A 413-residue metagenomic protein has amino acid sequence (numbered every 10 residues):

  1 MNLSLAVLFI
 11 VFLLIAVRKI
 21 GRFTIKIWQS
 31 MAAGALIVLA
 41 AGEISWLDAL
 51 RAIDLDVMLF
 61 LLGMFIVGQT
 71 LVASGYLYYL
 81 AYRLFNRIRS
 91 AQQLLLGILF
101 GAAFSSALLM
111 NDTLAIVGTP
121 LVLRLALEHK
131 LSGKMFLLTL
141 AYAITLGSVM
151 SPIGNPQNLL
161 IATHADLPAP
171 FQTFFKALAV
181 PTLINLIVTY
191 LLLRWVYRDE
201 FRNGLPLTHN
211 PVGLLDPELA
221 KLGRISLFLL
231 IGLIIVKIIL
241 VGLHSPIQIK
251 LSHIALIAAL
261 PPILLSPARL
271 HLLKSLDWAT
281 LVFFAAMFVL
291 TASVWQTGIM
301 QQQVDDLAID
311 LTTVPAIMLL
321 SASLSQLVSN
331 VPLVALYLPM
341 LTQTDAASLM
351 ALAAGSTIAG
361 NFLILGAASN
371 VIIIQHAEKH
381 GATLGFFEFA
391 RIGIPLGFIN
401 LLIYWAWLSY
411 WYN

Functional and structural regions predicted by a protein language model:
L3-F12, R22-G42, L55-I66, G223-L233 (+2 more regions): Hydrophobic mid-bilayer segments of alpha-helices in multi-pass membrane transport proteins, especially secondary
I15-T24, E43-R51, I239-S245: Short, hydrophobic transmembrane alpha-helix segments
M31-G42, L61-M64, R89-L99, L140-S151 (+4 more regions): Small-residue-rich segments of transmembrane alpha-helices in multi-pass membrane proteins, especially helix faces
L47-K134, W278-T344: Membrane-embedded alpha-helical segments and adjacent helix-loop junctions characteristic of multi-pass solute
D56-I66, F174-Y190, A346-L363: Alpha-helical transmembrane segments
Q92-G97, L127-L140, P168-A179, D345-G355 (+1 more regions): Membrane-interface alpha-helices at helix entry/exit sites of multi-pass transporters
S106-I116, M135-L167, L186-R194, S325-L338 (+2 more regions): Alpha-helical transmembrane segments and, especially, the helix-loop junctions at the ends of these helices
F171-K221, I225, F362-N413: Juxtamembrane and boundary regions of transmembrane helices in multi-pass small-molecule transporters and channels
